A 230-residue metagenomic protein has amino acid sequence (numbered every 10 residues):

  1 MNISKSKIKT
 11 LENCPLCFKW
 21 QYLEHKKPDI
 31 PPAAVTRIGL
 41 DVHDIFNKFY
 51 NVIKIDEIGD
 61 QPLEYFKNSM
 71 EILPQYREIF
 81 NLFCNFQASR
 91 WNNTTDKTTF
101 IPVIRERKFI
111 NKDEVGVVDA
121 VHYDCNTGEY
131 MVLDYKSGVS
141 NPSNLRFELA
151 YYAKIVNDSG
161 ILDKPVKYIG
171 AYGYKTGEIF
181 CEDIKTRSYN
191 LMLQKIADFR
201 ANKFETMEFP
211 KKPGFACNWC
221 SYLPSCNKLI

Functional and structural regions predicted by a protein language model:
M1-I58: Charged, glycine-rich intrinsically disordered N-terminal tails and low-complexity linkers that flank
C14, V42-H43, A120, Y152 (+2 more regions): A residue-level signal for conserved active-site and pocket-lining positions in enzyme catalytic cores
K19-K26, Y130-L133, G170-I179, L223: Short acidic (Asp/Glu) and glycine-rich catalytic loops that position anionic groups and cofactors
K26-A33, V139-S140, T206-P210: Short, polar/flexible loop-turn hinges at active-site or ligand-entry regions and domain interfaces
R37, D41-R107: A non-catalytic, helix-rich entry segment at domain boundaries
K48-V52, K154-S159: Active-site catalytic microenvironments for nucleophilic, acid-base chemistry
I104-Y151, N157, M192-A197: Non-catalytic protein-protein interaction segments used by genome-maintenance enzymes to assemble and couple activities
R105, N141, N157-I230: Metal-dependent nuclease catalytic regions and adjoining charged, substrate-binding loops involved in nucleic-acid end
